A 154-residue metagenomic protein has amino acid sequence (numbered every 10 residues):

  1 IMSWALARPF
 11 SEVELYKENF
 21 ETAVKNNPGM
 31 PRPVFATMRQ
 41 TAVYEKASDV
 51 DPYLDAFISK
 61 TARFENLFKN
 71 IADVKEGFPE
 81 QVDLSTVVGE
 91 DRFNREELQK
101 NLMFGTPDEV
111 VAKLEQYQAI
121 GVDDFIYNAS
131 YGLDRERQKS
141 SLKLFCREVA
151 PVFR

Functional and structural regions predicted by a protein language model:
I1-W4, P33-Q40, F125-A129: Hydrophobic faces of well-ordered beta-strands that scaffold small-molecule active sites in alpha/beta enzyme cores
W4-F10, A72-K75, I126-L142: Glycine-rich, proline-tolerant flexible connector loops at the mouths of alpha/beta enzymes
S11-V122: An alpha-helical appendage that flanks or caps ligand/catalytic pockets
E96, K100-L102, A129-Y131, P151: Flexible, active-site-adjacent loop/turn segments at secondary-structure boundaries
Y117-I120, D124, N128, E148 (+1 more regions): Hydrophobic alpha-helical segments
K139-R154: Alpha-helix-loop-beta-strand connector modules within alpha/beta enzyme cores
